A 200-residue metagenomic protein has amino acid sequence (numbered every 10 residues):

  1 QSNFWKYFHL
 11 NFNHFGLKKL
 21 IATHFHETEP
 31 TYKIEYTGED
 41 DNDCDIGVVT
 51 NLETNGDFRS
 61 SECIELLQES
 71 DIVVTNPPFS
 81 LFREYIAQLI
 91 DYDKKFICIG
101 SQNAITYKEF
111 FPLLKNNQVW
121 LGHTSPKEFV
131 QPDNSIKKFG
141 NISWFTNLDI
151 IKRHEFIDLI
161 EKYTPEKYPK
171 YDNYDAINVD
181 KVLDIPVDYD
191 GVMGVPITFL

Functional and structural regions predicted by a protein language model:
Q1-L200: Class I S-adenosyl-L-methionine-dependent methyltransferase catalytic core
